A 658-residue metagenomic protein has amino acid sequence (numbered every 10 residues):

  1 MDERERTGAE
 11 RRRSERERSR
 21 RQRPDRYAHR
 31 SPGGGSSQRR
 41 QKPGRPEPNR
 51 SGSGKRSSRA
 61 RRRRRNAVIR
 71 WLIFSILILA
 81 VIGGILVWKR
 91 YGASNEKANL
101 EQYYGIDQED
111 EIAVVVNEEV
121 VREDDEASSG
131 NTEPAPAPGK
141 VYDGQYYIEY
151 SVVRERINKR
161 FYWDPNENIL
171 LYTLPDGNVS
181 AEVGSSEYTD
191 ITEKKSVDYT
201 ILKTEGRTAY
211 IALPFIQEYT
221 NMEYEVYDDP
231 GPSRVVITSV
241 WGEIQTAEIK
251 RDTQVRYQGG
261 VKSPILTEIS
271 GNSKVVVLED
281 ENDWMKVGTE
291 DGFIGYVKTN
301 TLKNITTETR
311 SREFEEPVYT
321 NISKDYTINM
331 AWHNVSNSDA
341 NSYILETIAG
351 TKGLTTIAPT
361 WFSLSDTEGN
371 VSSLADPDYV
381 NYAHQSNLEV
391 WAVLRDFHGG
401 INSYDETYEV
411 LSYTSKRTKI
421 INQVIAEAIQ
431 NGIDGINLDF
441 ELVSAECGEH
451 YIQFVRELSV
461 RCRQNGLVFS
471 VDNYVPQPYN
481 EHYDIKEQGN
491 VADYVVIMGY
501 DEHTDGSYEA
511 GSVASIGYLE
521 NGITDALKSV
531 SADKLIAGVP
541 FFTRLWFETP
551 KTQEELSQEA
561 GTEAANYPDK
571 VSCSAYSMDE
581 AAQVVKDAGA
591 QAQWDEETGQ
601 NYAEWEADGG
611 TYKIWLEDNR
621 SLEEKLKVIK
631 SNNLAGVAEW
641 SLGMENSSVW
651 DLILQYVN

Functional and structural regions predicted by a protein language model:
M1-R61: N-terminal targeting leaders characterized by basic, low-complexity, disordered sequences that direct proteins
R64-E281, S311-S323: Primary recognition of N-terminal secretory signal peptides and signal-anchoring hydrophobic helices
Y172, N272, M285-T289, V297: SH3/SH3-like beta-barrel fold
E308-Q423: Glycan-recognition patch characteristic of GH18 chitinases/ENGases and related GlcNAc/peptidoglycan-binding proteins
R312, G399-I401, T543-K625, V657: Glycan-binding loop/region signatures in secreted carbohydrate-active enzymes
V335-T351, T414-I429, Q477-I485, E617-K630: Short, acidic/polar
I357, L438, V495, A537 (+2 more regions): Conserved, mostly hydrophobic/aromatic
T367-L374, N422, A445-A581: Substrate-binding surface in catalytic domains of secreted glycosidases
